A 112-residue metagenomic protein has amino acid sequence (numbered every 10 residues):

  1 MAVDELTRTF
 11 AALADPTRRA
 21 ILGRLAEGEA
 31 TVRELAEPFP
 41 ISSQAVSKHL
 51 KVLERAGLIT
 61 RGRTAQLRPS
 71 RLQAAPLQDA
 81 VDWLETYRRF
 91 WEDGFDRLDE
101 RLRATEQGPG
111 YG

Functional and structural regions predicted by a protein language model:
M1-E5, R24-S43, V52-R55, T60 (+1 more regions): C-terminal regulatory/oligomerization modules of transcriptional regulators
L6-L13: Short amphipathic alpha-helical boundary/capping segments
F10, L22-L25: Hydrophobic structural patches
L13-R19: Short alpha-helical elements of helix-turn-helix
R63-P69: Short, Lys/Arg-rich nucleic-acid/phosphate-binding segment
